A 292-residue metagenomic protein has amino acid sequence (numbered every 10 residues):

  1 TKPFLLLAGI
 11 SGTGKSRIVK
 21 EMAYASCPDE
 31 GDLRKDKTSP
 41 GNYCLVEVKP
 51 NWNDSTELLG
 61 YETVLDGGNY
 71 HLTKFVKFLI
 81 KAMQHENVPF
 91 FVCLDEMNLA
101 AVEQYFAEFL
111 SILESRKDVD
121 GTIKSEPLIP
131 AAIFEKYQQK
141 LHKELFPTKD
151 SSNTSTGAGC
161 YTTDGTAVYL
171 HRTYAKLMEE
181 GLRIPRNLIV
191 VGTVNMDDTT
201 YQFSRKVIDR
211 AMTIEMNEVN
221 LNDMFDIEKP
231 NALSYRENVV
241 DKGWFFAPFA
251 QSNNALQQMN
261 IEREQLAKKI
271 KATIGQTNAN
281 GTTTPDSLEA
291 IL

Functional and structural regions predicted by a protein language model:
T1-L292: C-terminal regulatory/interaction module of P-loop NTP-utilizing enzymes
